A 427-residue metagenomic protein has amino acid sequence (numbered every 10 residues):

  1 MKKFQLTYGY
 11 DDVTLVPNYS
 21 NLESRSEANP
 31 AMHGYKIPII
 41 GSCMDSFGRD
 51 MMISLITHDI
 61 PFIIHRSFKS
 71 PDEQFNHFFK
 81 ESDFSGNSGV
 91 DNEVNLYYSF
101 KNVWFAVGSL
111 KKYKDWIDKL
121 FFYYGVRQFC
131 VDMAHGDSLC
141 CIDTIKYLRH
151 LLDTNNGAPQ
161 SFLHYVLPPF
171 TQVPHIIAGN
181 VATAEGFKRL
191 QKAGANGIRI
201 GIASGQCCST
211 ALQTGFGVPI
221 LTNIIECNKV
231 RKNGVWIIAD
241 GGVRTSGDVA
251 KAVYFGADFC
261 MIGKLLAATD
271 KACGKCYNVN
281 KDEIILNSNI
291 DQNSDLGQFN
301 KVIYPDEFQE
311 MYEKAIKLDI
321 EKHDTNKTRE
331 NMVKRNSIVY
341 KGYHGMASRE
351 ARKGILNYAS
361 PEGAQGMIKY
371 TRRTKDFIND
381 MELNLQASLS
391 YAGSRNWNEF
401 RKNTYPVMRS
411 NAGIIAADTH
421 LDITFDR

Functional and structural regions predicted by a protein language model:
M1-E23, N156-F170, G215-A239, V243-R427: Alpha/beta catalytic cores of nucleotide-metabolism and tRNA/nucleoside-modifying enzymes
M1-W236, K264-T269: Active-site entrance/lid segments in N-terminal catalytic domains of soluble metabolic enzymes
